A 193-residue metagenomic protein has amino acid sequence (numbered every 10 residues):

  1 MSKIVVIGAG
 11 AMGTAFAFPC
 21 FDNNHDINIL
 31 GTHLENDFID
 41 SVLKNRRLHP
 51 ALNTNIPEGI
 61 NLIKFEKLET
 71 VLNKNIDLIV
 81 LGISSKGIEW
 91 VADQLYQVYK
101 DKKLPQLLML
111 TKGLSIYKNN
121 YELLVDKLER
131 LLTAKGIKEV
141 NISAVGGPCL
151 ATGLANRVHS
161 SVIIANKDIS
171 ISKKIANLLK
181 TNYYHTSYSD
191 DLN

Functional and structural regions predicted by a protein language model:
M1-T54, I60-F65, T70, Y117: NAD(P)+-binding Rossmann beta1-loop-alpha1 motif at the extreme N-terminus of oxidoreductases
S2, P105, S160: Nucleotide donor/acceptor-binding cores
G13, K86-E89, L114, S170-I171 (+1 more regions): Glycine-rich nucleotide phosphate-binding loop and flanking beta-alpha elements of Rossmann-like dinucleotide-binding
L52-F65, K103, I137-N141, N182-Y184: A short helix-to-beta-strand connector/capping loop
K64-E66, A144-G146, Y188-D190: Short loop/edge segments at beta-strand edges and connector loops that shape dinucleotide/nucleotide cofactor-binding
L68, K74, L78-R157: Rossmann-like NAD(P)(H) cofactor-binding subdomain of soluble oxidoreductases
V98, A134-N141, H159-N193: Internal alpha-helical scaffold of NAD(P)-dependent oxidoreductase catalytic cores
